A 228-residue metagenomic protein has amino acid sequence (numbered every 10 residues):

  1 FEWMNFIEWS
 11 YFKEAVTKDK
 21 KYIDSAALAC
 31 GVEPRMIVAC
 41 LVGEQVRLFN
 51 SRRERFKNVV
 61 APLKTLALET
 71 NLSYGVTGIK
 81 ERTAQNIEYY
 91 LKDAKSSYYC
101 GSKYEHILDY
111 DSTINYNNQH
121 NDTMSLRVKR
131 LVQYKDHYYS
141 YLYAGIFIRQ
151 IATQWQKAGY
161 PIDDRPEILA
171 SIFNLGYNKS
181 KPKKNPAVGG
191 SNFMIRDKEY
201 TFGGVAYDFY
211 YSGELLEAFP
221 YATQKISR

Functional and structural regions predicted by a protein language model:
F1-S227: Catalytic glycan-binding domains that act on GlcNAc-containing polysaccharides
